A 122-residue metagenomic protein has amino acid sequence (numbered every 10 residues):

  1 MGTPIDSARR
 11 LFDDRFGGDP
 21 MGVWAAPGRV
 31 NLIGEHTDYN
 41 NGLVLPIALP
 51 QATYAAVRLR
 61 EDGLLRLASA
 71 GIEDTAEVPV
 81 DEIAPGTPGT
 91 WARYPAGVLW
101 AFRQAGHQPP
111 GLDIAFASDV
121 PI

Functional and structural regions predicted by a protein language model:
M1-I122: ATP-binding N-lobe of GHMP and related small-molecule kinases
